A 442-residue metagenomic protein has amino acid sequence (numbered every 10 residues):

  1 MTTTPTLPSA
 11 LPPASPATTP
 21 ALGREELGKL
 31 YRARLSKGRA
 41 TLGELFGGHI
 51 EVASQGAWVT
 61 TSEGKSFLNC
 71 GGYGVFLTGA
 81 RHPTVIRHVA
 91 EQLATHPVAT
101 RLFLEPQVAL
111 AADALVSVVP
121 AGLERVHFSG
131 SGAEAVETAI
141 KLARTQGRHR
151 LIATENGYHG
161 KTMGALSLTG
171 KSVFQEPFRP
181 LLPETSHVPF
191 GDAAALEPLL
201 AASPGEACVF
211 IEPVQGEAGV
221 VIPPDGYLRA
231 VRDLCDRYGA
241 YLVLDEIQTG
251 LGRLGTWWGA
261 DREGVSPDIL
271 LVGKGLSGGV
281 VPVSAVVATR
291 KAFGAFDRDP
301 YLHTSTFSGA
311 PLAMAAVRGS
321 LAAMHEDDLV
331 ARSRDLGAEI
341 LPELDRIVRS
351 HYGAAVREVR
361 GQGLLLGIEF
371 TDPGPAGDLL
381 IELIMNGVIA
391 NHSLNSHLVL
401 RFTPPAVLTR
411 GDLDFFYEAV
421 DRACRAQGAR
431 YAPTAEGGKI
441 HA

Functional and structural regions predicted by a protein language model:
T2-A442: Conserved N-terminal phosphate-binding loop of PLP-dependent enzymes in the Aspartate aminotransferase
